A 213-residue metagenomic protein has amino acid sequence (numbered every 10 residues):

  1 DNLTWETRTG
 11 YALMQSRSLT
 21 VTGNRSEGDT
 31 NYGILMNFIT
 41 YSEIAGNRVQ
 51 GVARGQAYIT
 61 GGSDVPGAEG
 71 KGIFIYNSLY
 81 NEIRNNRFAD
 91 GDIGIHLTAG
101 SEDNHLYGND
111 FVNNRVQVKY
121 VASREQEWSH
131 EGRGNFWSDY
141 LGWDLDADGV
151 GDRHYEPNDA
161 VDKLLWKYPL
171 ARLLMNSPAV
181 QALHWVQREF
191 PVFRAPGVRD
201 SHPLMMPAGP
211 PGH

Functional and structural regions predicted by a protein language model:
D1, T9-G23, Y32-G33, F38-F74 (+1 more regions): Acidic/polar low-complexity surface segments
E6-R8, Q15, G23, G28 (+8 more regions): Residues on the solvent-exposed faces and adjacent turns of beta-rich solenoids used to engage binding targets
L19-T20, Y41-S42, I73, Y80-E82 (+3 more regions): Solenoid scaffold repeats with emphasis on beta-solenoid/beta-helix
D29-T30, Q50-Q56, Y155-L165: Hydrophobic transmembrane alpha-helix bundles
V52, S63-F74, L79, I83-H96: A compositional/structural signature marking long, glycine- and acidic/polar-rich segments with frequent tryptophans
S63-E69, G100-H213: Acidic, glycine- and Ser/Thr-rich low-complexity intrinsically disordered tracts in extracellular/secreted proteins
